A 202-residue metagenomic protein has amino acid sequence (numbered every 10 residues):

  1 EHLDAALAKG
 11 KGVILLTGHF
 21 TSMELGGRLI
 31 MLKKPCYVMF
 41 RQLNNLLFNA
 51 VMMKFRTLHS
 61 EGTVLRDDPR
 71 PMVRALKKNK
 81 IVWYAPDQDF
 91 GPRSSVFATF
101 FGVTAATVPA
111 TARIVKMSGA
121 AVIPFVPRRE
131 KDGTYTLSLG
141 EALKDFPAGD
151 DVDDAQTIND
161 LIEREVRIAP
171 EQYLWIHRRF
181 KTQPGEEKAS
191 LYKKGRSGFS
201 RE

Functional and structural regions predicted by a protein language model:
E1-H2, N45, L65, V108: Alpha-helix initiation/capping motif
E1-K11: Nucleotide-sugar donor-binding and catalytic loop/hinge architecture of NDP-sugar-dependent glycosyltransferases
A5-L7, L32-P35, D67-E202: Non-catalytic C-terminal accessory region of glycerolipid acyltransferases and related lyso-lipid remodeling enzymes
K9-D67, K78, D89-T99, V103: Catalytic core of membrane glycerolipid acyltransferases/transacylases, capturing the structured, soluble-facing
